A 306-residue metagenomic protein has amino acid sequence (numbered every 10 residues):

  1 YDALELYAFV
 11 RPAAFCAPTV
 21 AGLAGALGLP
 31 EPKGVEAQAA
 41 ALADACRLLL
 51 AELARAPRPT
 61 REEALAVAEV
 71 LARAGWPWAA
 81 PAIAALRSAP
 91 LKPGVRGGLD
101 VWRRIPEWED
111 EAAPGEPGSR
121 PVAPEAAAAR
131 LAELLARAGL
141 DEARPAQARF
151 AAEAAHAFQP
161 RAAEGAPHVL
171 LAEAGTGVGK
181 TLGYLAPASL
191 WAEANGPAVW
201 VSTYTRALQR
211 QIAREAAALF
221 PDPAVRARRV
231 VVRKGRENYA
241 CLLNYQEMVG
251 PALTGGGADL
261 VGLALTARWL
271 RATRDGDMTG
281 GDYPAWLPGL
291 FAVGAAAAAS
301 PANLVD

Functional and structural regions predicted by a protein language model:
Y1-G22: Short alpha-helix plus adjacent loop in nuclease-associated cores
T19-A89: Acidic, Mg2+-coordinating catalytic module of metal-dependent nucleases/exonucleases that use a two-metal-ion mechanism
T19-L23, A45, P187, Q211-L219 (+1 more regions): Alpha-helical scaffold elements adjacent to nucleotide-binding pockets in ATP/GTP-utilizing enzyme cores
L71-E125: Interdomain "pre-motor" coupling segment immediately N-terminal to P-loop NTPase/helicase cores
S119-A172: Conserved pre-motif I regulatory segment
P121-A132, P197-V199, T203-D306: A substrate-engagement module of RecA-like helicase motors
A155-Q159, T181-N195, E215-L219: Walker A/P-loop NTP-binding motif
A163-P187: Walker A/P-loop
